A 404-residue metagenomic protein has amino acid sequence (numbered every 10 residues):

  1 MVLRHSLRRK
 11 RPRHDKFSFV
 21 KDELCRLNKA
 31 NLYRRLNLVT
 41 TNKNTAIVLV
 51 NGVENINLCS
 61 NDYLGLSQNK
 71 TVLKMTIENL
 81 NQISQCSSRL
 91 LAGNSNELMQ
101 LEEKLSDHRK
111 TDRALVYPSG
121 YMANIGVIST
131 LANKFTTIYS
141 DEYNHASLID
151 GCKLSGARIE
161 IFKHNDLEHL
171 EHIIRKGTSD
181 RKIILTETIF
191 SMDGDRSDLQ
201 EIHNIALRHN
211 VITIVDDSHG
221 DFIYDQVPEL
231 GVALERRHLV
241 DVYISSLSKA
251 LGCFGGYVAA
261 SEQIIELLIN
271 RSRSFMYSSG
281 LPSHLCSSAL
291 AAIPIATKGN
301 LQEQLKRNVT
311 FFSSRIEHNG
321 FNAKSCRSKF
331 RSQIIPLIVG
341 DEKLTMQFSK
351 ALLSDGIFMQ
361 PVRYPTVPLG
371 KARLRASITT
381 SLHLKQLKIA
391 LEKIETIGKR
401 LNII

Functional and structural regions predicted by a protein language model:
R9, K70, K74-E78, N96 (+3 more regions): PLP-dependent enzyme catalytic core of the Aspartate aminotransferase-like
K16, K21-D22, R26-I83, V211: N-terminal "arm"/small-domain region of PLP-dependent enzymes with the aminotransferase-like
D62, E160, H164-V215: Active-site phosphate-binding strand-loop segment of PLP-dependent enzymes
K74-S119: Conserved N-terminal alpha-helix of the aminotransferase class I/II PLP-enzyme fold
V127-A146: Conserved PLP-anchoring active-site segment centered on the Schiff-base-forming lysine
L234-L267: Active-site PLP attachment segment
G280-K298, Q304, N308: Structural motif of enzymes handling amino- and sulfur-group chemistry
E303-S313, E317-G356, T366, K371 (+1 more regions): Conserved PLP-binding catalytic core of the aspartate aminotransferase-like
